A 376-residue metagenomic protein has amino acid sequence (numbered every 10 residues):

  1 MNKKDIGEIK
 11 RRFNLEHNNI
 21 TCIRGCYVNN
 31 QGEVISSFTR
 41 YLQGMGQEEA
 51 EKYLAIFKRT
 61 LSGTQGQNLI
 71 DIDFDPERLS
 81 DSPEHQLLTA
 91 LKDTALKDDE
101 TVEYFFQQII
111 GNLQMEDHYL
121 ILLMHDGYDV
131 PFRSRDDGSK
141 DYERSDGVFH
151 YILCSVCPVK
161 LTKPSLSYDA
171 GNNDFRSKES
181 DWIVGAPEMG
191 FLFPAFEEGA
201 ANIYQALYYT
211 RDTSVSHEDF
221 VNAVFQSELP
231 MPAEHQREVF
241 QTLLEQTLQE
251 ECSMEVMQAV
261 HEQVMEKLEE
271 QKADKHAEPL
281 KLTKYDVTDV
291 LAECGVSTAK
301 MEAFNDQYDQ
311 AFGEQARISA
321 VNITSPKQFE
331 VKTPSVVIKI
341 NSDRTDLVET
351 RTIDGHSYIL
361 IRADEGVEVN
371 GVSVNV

Functional and structural regions predicted by a protein language model:
M1-C22, V374-V376: N-terminal intrinsically disordered, low-complexity tails enriched in polar/charged
R11, E16-S325: Long, hydrophobic alpha/beta structural blocks
I121, F329, S357-I359: A broad, low-specificity signal marking well-ordered, structured residues that form hydrophobic/aromatic
H125-D126, P334, D343, R362: Structured loops at beta-to-helix junctions and adjacent beta-edge loops in soluble globular domains
F132, I340-N341, E368-N370: Short helix/loop capping segments that flank catalytic or ligand/cofactor-binding pockets
V321-R351: C-terminal accessory/binding modules appended to enzymatic or scaffolding proteins
T345-V376: Hydrophobic, glycine-enriched assembly/anchoring segments
